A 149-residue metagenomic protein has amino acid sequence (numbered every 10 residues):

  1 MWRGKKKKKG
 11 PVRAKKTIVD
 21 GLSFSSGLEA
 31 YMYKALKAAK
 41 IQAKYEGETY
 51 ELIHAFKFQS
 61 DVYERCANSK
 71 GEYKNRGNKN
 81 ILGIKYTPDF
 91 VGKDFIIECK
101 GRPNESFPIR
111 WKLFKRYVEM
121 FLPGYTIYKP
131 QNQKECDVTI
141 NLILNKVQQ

Functional and structural regions predicted by a protein language model:
M1-Q149: Electrostatic, structured charged patches in enzyme active sites and in nucleic-acid/phosphate-binding
